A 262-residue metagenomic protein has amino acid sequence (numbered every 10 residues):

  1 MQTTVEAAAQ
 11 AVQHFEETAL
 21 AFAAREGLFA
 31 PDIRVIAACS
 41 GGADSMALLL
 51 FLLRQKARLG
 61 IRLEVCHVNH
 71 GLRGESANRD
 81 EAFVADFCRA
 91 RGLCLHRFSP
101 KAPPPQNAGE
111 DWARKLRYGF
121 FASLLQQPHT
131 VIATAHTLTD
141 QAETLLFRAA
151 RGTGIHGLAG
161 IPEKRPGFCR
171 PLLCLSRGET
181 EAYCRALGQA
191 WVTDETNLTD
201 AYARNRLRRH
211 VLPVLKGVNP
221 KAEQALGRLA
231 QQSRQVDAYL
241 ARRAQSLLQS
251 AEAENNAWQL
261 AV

Functional and structural regions predicted by a protein language model:
M1-V5, P220-E223: Non-transmembrane alpha-helical oligomerization segments
Q2-P213: Core alpha/beta nucleotide-donor-binding catalytic domains of modification enzymes
Y202-V262: ATP/NTP-dependent adenylation/nucleotidyl-transfer catalytic domains that generate, transfer, or process NMP-activated
